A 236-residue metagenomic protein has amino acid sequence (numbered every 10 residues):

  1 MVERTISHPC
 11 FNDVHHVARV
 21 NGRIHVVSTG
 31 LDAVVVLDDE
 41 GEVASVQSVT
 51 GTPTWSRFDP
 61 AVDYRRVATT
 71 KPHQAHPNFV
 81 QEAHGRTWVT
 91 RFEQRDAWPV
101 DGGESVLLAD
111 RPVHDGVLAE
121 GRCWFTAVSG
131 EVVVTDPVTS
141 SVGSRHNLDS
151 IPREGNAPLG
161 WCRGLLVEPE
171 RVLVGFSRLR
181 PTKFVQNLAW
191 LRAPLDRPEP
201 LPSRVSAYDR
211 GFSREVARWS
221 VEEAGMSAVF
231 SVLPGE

Functional and structural regions predicted by a protein language model:
M1, L188-S213: Beta-propeller blade signature
V2-C10, A44-H73, G143-P158, R218-G235: Surface-exposed loop and turn segments in beta-propeller and other repeat-based domains that flank or scaffold
D13, G30, H76, E93 (+5 more regions): Beta-rich catalytic cores
H16, F79, H114-D115, G164 (+1 more regions): Conserved beta-strand position repeated once per blade in WD40 beta-propeller domains
N21-R23, H84-R86, E120-R122, P169-E170: Short coil/turn segments that connect the beta-strands within blades of beta-propeller domains
V26-L31, A75, E82, V89-E93 (+3 more regions): Conserved beta-strand positions in repeat-built beta-propeller and related beta-rich domains
D38-E42, V100-G103, D136-S140, D209-F212: Short loop/turn segments that connect beta-strands within beta-propeller blades
R66-F79, F176-P200: Short, conserved, GDST-rich strand-edge loop motifs in beta-rich repeat architectures
